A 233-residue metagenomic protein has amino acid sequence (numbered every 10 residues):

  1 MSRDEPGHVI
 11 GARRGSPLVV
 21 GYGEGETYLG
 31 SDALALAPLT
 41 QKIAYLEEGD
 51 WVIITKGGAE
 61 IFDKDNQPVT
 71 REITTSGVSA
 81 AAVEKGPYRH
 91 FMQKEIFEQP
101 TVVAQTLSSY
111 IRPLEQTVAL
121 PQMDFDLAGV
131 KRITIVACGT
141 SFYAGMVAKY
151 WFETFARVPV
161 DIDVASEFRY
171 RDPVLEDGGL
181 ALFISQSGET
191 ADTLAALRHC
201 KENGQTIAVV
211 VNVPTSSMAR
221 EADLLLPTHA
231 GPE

Functional and structural regions predicted by a protein language model:
M1-A128, S141, Y150, T154-A156 (+1 more regions): N-terminal segments that mediate ammonia production and transfer in glutamine-dependent amidotransferase systems
A128-E233: Glycine-rich phosphate-binding loops that contact phosphosugars or nucleotide phosphates
